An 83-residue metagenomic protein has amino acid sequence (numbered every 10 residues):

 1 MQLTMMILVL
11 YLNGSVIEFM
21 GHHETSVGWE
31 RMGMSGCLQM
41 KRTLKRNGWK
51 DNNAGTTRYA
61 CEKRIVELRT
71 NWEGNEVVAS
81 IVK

Functional and structural regions predicted by a protein language model:
Q2-L3, Y59: A general secondary-structure boundary signal
L3-G14: Hydrophobic alpha-helical targeting segments used for export or membrane insertion
I7, C37-M40: Amphipathic, hydrophobic secondary-structure cores in small proteins
N13-I17, W49: Intrinsic disorder/low-complexity segments in short proteins, especially the signal peptide and propeptide regions
V16-S35, G55: A short, exposed loop/beta-hairpin motif centered on an aromatic-Gly-Thr core
R31, L44-K83: Short, mixed-charge low-complexity intrinsically disordered segments
